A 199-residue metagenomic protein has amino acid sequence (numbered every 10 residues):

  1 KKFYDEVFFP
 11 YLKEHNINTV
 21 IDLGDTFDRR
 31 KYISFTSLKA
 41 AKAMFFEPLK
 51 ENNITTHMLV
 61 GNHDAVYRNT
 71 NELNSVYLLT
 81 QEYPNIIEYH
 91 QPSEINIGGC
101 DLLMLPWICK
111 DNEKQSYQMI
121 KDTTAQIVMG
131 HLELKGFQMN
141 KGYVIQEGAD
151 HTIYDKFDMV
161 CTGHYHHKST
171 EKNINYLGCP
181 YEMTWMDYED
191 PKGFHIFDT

Functional and structural regions predicted by a protein language model:
K1-E94, I153-F157: Core catalytic region of metal-dependent phosphoesterases/phosphodiesterases, especially metallo-beta-lactamase-like
D5-L12, D111, Q118-M119, K168 (+2 more regions): A structural signal for the main folded, soluble domain(s) of proteins
Y11-N16, K121-T124, I196-D198: Glycine-rich phosphate-binding loop signature in dinucleotide/nucleotide-binding domains
V20, V128, V160: Receiver (REC) domain switch-region micro-motif
G24-D25, G61-N62, H131, G163-H164 (+1 more regions): Active-site glycine-centered loops adjacent to acidic/histidine catalytic or metal-binding residues that shape
N85-I86, C100-L102, A125-Q126, K172-L177: Active-site regions of enzymes building and remodeling cell-envelope glycoconjugates
I97-T152: Binuclear metal-dependent hydrolase catalytic cores centered on His/Asp/Glu-rich metal-binding motifs
L134, N140-T199: Conserved beta-sheet core of the metallophosphoesterase superfamily
